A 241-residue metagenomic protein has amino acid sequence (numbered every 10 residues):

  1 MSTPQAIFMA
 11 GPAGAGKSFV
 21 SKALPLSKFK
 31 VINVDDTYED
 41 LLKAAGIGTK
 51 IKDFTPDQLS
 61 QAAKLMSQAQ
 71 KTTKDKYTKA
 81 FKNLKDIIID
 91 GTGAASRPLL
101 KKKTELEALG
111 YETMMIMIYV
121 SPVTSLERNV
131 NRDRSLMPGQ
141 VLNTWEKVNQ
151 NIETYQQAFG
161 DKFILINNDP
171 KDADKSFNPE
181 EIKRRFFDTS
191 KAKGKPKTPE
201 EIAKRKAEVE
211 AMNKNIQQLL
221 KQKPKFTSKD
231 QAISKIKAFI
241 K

Functional and structural regions predicted by a protein language model:
A6-F8: Short hydrophobic/aromatic beta-strand immediately N-terminal to the Walker A/P-loop
P12-A13: The conserved Walker
G16: Conserved glycine(s) of the Walker
F19-K85, R97: Conserved substrate/cofactor phosphate-moiety recognition/catalytic segment in nucleotide-dependent phosphotransferases
L84-I87, E112-M114: Loop/turn-to-beta-strand initiation segments
D90-L99, P122: Acidic, metal-coordinating catalytic cores used for nucleic-acid/nucleotide bond scission and strand-transfer chemistry
E107-R128: Conserved phosphate-donor/acceptor-positioning beta-strand/loop module used by diverse small-molecule
T124-K241: Conserved GTP-binding G-domain of TRAFAC-class P-loop NTPases and closely related GTPase folds
